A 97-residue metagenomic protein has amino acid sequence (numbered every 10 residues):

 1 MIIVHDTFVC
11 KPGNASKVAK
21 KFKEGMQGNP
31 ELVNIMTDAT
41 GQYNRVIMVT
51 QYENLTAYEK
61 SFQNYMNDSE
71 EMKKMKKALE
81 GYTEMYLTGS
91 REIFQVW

Functional and structural regions predicted by a protein language model:
M1-K74, E80-W97: Short S/T/G/P-rich N-terminal loop/turn motif that feeds into the first structured element of a domain
